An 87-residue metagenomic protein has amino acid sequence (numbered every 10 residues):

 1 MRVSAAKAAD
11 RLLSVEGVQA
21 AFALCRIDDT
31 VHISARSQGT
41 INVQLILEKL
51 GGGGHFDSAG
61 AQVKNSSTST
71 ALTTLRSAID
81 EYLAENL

Functional and structural regions predicted by a protein language model:
M1-L87: Gly/His-enriched, cation/cofactor- and phosphate-binding structural elements
